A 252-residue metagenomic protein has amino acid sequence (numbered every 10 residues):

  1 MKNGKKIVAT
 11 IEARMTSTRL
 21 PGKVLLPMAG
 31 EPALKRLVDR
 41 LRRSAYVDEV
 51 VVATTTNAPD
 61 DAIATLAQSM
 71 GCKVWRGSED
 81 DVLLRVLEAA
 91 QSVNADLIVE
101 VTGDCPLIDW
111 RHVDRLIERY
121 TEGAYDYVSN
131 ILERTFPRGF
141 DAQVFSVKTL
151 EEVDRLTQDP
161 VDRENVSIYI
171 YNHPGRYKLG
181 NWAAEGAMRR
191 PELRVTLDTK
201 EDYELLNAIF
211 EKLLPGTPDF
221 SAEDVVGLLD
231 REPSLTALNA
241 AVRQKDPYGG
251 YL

Functional and structural regions predicted by a protein language model:
K2-N3, S167-L252: Conserved alpha/beta core of the MobA/IspD/sugar-nucleotide pyrophosphorylase nucleotidyltransferase superfamily
N3-T54: N-terminal glycine-rich phosphate-binding loop and ensuing alpha1 helix
T55-D60: A conserved acidic beta->alpha catalytic loop
A64, Q68-D81, Q91: Conserved donor nucleotide-binding strand/loop of the catalytic core
A90, A95-C105: Short beta-strand-to-loop acidic/aromatic patch adjacent to the donor-nucleotide binding site
A95-D96, A142-D154, K200-E204: Conserved nucleotide-sugar donor-binding and metal-coordinating catalytic region shared by glycosyltransferases
D109-T135: Conserved donor-nucleotide/metal-binding helix-loop-beta segment in metal-dependent transferases, i.e., the alpha-helix
I131-A142, R189: A recurrent flexible, glycine/aromatic-enriched loop bordering the glycosyltransferase active site that acts as
